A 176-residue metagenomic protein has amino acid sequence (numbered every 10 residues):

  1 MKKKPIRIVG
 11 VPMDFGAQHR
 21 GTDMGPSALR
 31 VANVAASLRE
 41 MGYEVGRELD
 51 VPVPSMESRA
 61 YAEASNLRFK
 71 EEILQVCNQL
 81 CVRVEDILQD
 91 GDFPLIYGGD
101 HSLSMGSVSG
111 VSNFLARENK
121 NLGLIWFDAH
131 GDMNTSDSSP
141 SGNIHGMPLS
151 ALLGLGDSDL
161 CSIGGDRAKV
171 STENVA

Functional and structural regions predicted by a protein language model:
K2-A176: Conserved alpha-helical scaffold segments that buttress catalytic/binding sites
